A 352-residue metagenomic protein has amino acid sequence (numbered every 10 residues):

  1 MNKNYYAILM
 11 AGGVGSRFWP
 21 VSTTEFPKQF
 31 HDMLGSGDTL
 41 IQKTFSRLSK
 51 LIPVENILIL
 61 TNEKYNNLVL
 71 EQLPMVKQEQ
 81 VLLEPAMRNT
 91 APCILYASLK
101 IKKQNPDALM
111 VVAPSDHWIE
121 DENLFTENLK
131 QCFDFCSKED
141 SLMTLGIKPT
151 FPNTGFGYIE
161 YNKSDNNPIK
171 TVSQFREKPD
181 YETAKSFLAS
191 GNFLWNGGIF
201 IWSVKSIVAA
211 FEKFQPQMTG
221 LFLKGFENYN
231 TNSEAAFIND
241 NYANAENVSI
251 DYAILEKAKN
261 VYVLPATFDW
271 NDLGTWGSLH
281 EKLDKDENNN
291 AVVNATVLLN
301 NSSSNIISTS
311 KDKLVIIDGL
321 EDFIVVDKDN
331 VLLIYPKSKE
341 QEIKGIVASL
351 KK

Functional and structural regions predicted by a protein language model:
M1-L9, R17-T24, G35-P114, W118-L124 (+1 more regions): Conserved N-terminal catalytic core of the sugar/cofactor nucleotidyltransferase
N2-N4, V204-K352: Left-handed beta-helix
L9-A11, L60, V111-P114, T144-K148 (+2 more regions): Short beta-strand segments
Q29-G35: Glycine-rich phosphate-binding "P-loop"
I41, A97, D116, I159 (+3 more regions): Residue-level signal for inorganic ion chemistry
I59, L83, V112, M143-L145 (+2 more regions): General beta-strand structural signal in soluble alpha/beta enzymes
E122-N239, Y262, D312, P336-K337: Conserved core of the sugar-phosphate nucleotidyltransferase
